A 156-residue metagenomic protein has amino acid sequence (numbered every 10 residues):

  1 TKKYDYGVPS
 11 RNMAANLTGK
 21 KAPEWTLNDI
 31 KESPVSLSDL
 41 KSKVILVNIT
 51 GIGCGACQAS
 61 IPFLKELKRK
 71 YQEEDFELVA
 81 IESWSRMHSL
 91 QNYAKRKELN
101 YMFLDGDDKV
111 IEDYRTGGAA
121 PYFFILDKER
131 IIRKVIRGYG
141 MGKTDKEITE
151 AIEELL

Functional and structural regions predicted by a protein language model:
T1-E24, S38: N-proximal helix/coil linker or "cap" segments that precede and/or mark the start of modular domains
W25-I45: A short beta-strand-turn-helix
L40-K43, E73, L99-N100: Active-site acidic short loop of glycosyltransferases
K41, I49-E66: Conserved redox-active cysteine motifs that mediate thiol-disulfide chemistry, especially di-cysteine Cys-X(1-2)-Cys
L46-V47, L78, F123: Hydrophobic beta-strand anchors of alpha/beta hydrolase catalytic cores
Q58-K97, D107-D113: Structural microenvironment flanking redox-active thiols in thiol-disulfide oxidoreductases
Y93-L99, D105-E153: Thiol/disulfide oxidoreductase modules built on the thioredoxin-like
